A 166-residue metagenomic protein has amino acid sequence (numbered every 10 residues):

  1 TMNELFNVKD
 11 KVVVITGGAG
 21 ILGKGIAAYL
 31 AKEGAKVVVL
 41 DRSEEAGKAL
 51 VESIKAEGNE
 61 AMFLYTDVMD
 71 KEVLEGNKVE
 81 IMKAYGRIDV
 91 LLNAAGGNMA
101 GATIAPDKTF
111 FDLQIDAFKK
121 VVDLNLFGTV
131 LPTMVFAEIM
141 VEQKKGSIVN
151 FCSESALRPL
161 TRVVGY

Functional and structural regions predicted by a protein language model:
N3, A105, P159-Y166: Active-site loop-to-helix junction immediately N-terminal to the catalytic Tyr of the SDR YXXXK motif in Rossmann-fold
F6-V38: Canonical Rossmann dinucleotide-binding motif of NAD(H)/NADP(H)-dependent dehydrogenases/reductases, specifically
E33-A49: Conserved glycine-rich Rossmann-like NAD(P)H-binding loop of the short-chain dehydrogenase/reductase
E44-E45, Y65-N77, I115: The beta1-alpha1 cofactor-binding region of Rossmann-like NAD(H)/NADP(H)-dependent oxidoreductases
G76-K83, A102-D112, D116-D123: Active-site Tyr-X3-Lys motif and surrounding loop/helix of classical short-chain dehydrogenase/reductase
G97, F111-V130, K145, V149: Catalytic Tyr-X3-Lys loop
T133-M134: A short, exposed helix-loop element centered on a Lys and neighboring polar residues
S153: Residue(s) in the substrate-gating loop at a strand-loop-helix junction that position the organic substrate next
